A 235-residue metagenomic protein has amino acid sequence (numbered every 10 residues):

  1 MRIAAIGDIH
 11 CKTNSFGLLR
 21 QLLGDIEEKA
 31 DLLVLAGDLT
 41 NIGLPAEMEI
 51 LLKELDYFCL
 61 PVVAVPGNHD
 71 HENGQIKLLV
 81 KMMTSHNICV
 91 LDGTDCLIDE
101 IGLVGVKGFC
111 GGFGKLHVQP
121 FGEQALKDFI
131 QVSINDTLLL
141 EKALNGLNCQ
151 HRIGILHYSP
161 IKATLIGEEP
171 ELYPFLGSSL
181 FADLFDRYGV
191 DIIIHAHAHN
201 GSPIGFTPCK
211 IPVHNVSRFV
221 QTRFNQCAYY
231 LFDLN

Functional and structural regions predicted by a protein language model:
M1-A4, D95-G108, H151, F206-V213: Beta-strand-turn-beta hairpins that frame and shape the catalytic cleft of phosphate-ester-processing enzymes
M1-L60, H71-G74, L126, I130 (+2 more regions): N-terminal active-site segment of His-dependent metallophosphoesterases
A5-G7, L33-D38, V62-N68, C89-G93 (+3 more regions): Active-site neighborhood of phospho(di)ester-bond hydrolases with catalytic His/Asp-centered motifs
C11, M82, N135, L139-A143 (+2 more regions): Catalytic phosphate/metal-binding cores of nucleic-acid and nucleotide-processing enzymes, i.e., regions that mediate
N14-L18, L39-D56, P66, H71-H86 (+3 more regions): Metal-dependent catalytic neighborhoods of phosphoester/phosphodiester hydrolases
I101-C149, P174-S179, L234: Binuclear metal-dependent hydrolase catalytic cores centered on His/Asp/Glu-rich metal-binding motifs
Q119-P120, L147-G189: Active-site-proximal segments of metal-dependent phosphoesterases and phosphodiesterases across multiple
I166, E171, S179-D191, H199-N235: Binuclear metal-dependent phosphoesterase catalytic core
